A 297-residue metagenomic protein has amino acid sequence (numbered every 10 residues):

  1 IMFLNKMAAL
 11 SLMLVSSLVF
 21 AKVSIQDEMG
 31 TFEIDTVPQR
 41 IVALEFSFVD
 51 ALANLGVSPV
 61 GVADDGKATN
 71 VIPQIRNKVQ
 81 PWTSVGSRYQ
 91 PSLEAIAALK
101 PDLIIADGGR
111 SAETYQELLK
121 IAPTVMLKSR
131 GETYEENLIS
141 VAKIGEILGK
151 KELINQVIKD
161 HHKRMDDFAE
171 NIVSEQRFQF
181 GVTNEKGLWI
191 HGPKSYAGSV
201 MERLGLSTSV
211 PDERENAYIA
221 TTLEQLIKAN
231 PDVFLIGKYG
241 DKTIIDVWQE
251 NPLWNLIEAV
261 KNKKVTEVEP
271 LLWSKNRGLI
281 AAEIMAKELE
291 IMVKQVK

Functional and structural regions predicted by a protein language model:
F3-S47, K151-G181, Y239, I244-W248 (+2 more regions): Bacterial Sec-exported substrate-binding components of ABC uptake systems
D27-M29, V85-E94, E213-L223: Short helix-initiation/N-cap motifs at beta->coil->alpha
I34-P38, N77-S84, L204-E215, A259: A local structural motif
R40, F46-A95: A short, structured surface patch at a secondary-structure boundary
G66-N70, I190-I219: Alpha-helical, coiled-coil/dimerization segments enriched in small aliphatic residues
L93, K100-A106, P123, L226 (+1 more regions): Proline-aspartate-enriched helix->loop->beta-strand connector
E113-N184, P211, L271-K297: Extracytoplasmic substrate-binding proteins
V233-K297: Structured C-terminal subdomain patch of bacterial secreted/periplasmic proteins
